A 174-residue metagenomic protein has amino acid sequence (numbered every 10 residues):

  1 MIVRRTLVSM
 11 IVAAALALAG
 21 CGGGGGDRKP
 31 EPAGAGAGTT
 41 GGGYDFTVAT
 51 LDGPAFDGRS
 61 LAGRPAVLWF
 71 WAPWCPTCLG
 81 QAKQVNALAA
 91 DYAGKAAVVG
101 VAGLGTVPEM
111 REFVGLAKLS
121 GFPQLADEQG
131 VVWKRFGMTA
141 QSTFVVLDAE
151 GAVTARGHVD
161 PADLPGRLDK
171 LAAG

Functional and structural regions predicted by a protein language model:
M1-M10: Bacterial N-terminal signal peptides that target proteins for export
A17-G20: C-terminal motif of bacterial Sec signal peptides marking the signal peptidase cleavage site
G26-G58: N-terminal "domain-start" segment that seeds a small globular fold
Y44, A66, Q141-S142: Short loop/turn microsegments at loop-to-beta-strand junctions
D57-L79: Short active-site neighborhood of thiol/selenol oxidoreductases, capturing the structured segment around
V67-L68, V98, F144: Hydrophobic beta-strand anchors of alpha/beta hydrolase catalytic cores
L79-A117, E128-V132: Structural microenvironment flanking redox-active thiols in thiol-disulfide oxidoreductases
G115-G121, D127-A173: Thiol/disulfide oxidoreductase modules built on the thioredoxin-like
